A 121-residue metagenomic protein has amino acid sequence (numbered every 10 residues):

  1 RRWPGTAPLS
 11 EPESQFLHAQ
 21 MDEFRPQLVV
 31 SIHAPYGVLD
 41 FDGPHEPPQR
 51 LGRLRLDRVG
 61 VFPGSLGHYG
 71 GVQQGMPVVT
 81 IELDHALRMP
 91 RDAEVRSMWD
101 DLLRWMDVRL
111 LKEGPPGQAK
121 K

Functional and structural regions predicted by a protein language model:
R1-G60, H68, P90: Active-site/substrate-binding loop(s) of hydrolase catalytic cores
L39-D42, P48-R50, G60-K120: Active-site-adjacent mobile loop/cap segments within catalytic or ligand-binding domains
